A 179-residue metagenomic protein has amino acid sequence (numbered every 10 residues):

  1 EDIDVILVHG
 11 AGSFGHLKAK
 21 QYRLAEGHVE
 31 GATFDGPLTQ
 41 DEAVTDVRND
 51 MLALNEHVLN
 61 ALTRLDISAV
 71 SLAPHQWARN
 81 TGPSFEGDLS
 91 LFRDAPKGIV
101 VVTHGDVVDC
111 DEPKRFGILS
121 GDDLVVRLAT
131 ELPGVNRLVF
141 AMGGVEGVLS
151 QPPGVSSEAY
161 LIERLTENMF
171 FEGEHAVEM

Functional and structural regions predicted by a protein language model:
E1-I6: N-terminal glycine-/serine-/threonine-rich phosphate-binding loop
V8-G12: Glycine-rich beta-strand-to-loop/alpha-helix junction loops that act as flexible
F14, K20-A32, G117-D123, V155-I162: A glycine- and small-aliphatic-rich helix-loop capping segment at beta-alpha/alpha-beta transitions that lines
K20-V108: Ligand-binding beta-strand-loop-alpha-helix segment within the catalytic cores of soluble metabolic enzymes
L38-L59, G105-R127, S157-M179: Polyanion-binding loop/helix "lid" in catalytic or ligand-binding cores
E56-V58, P83-S150: Internal active-site segments that recognize and position negatively charged phosphoryl groups and nucleotide moieties
